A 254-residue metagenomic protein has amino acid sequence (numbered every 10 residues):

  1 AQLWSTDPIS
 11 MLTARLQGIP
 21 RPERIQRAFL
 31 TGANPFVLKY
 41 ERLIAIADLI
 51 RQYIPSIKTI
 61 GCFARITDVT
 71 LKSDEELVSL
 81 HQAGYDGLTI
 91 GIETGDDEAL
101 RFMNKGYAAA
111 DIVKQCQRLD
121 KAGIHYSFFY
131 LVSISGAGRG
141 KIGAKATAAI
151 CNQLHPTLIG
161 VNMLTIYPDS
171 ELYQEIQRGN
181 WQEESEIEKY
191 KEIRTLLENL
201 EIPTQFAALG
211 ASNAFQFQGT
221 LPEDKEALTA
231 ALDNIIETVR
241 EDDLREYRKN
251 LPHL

Functional and structural regions predicted by a protein language model:
L3, L12-K121, H125: Conserved SAM/AdoMet-binding glycine-rich loop
P8-M11, R42, K72, D111 (+2 more regions): Soluble or luminal CAZymes and related metallo-dependent hydrolases
I25-L30, T89, Y126-L131, I159-T165 (+1 more regions): Short beta-strand segments at enzyme active-site cores
Y53-P55, A83, R118-Y126, L154-H155 (+1 more regions): A structural motif corresponding to the C-terminal end of an alpha-helix and its immediate exit/capping segment
T67, G91, G95-A99, L119-G143 (+2 more regions): Conserved strand-turn element in the central/C-terminal portion of the radical SAM core barrel that lines
K72-L77, G136-Q153: Catalytic cores of alpha/beta
V78-L80, G106-A108, K145-A146, Q177-G179 (+1 more regions): Short, hinge-like loop/turn segments at secondary-structure boundaries
N152-L254: Auxiliary Fe-S-binding modules of radical SAM enzymes
